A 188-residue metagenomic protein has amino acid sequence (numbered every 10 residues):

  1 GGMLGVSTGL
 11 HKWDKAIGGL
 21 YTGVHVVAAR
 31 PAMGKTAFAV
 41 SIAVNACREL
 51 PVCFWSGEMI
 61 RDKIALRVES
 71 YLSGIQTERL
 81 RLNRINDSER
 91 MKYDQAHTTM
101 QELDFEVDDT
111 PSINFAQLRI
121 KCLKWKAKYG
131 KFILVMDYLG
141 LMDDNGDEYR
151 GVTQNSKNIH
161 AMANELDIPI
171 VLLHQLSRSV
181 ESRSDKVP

Functional and structural regions predicted by a protein language model:
G5-V6, K15-T22: Phosphate-binding P-loop
L10-A16, R48-Y129, D144: Cytosolic-facing regulatory segments adjacent to core modules
Y21-V26, L50: Pre-Walker A (Motif I) flank of P-loop NTPase domains
R30-P31, G57: P-loop (Walker A) phosphate-binding loop of NTP-binding proteins
G34-K35: Conserved glycine(s) of the Walker
F38-I42, I64: Hydrophobic positions on the alpha1 helix immediately C-terminal to the Walker A/P-loop
N45-R48, G151-L176: Substrate-engagement module of ASCE P-loop NTPases
V180-P188: Short, electropositive alpha-helical surface patch
